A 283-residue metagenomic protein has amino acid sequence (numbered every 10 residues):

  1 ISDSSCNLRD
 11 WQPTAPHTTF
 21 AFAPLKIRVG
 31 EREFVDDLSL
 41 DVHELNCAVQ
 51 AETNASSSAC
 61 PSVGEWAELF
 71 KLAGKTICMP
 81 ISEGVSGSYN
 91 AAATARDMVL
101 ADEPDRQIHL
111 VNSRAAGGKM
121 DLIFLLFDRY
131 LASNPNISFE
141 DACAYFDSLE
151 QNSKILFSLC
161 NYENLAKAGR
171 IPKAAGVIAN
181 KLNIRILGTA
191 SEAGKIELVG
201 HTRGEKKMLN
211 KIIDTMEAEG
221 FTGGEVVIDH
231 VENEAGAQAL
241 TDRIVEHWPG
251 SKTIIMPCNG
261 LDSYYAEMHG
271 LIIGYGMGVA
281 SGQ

Functional and structural regions predicted by a protein language model:
I1, S57, C78, L110 (+1 more regions): Short catalytic-loop micro-motif centered on adjacent basic/acidic residues
I1-P61: N-terminal glycine-rich anion-binding loop in soluble enzyme alpha/beta folds
S4-A15, T19-A21, L25-K26, V85-S88 (+3 more regions): Mixed-charge interfacial surface used for oligomerization/domain docking and macromolecular partner engagement
A51-S62, P80-S88, N112, A116: Short secondary-structure transition/capping motifs
P61-E68, M208-I212: Well-ordered alpha-helical segments embedded in enzymatic catalytic cores
V63-V99: N-terminal glycine-rich phosphate/adenylate-binding segment common to multiple enzyme folds
P104: Rossmann-fold dehydrogenase core element
